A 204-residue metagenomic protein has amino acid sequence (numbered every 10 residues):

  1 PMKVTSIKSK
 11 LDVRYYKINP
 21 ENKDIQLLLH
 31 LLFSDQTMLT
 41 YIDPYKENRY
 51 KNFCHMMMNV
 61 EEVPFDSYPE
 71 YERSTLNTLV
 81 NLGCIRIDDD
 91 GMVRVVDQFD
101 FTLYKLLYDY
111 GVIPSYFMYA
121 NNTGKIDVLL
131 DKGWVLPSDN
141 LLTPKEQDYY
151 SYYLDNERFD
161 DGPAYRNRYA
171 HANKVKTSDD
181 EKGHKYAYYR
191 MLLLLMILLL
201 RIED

Functional and structural regions predicted by a protein language model:
P1-D35: Preference for solvent-exposed, low-hydrophobicity sequence contexts
Q26-N59: A short mid-domain helix/strand-loop element embedded in enzyme catalytic domains that forms or borders the active-site
Y45-H55, S74-T75, L142, E157-Y165: Helix-boundary capping/turn motifs
H55-P69: Short helix-coil junctions and helix-kink-helix linkers
L76-D90: A short, conserved structural fragment
D88-S115, N167: Accessory beta->alpha helical hairpin/"wing" motif in late/C-terminal subdomains of nucleic-acid enzymes
L103-D155: Flexible secondary-structure boundary motifs
D148-D204: Charge-enriched, short contiguous segments at helix-coil
